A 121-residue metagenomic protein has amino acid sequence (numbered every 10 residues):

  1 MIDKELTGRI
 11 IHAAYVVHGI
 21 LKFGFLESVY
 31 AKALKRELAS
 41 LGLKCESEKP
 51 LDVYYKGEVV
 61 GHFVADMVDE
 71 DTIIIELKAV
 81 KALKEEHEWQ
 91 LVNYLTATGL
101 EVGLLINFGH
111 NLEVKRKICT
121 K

Functional and structural regions predicted by a protein language model:
M1-K44, V102, L112, I118-K121: Solvent-exposed, charged helical/coil patches that constitute nucleic-acid or partner-interaction surfaces
K22, C45, A65-L83, Y94: Conserved catalytic cores of phosphodiester-cleaving nucleases, focusing on short active-site segments
A31, L51, F108: Residue-level "edge-of-site" marker
L41-Y54: A short acidic/basic microdomain associated with nuclease active sites
V59-F63: A short, glycine/Asx- and small/polar-enriched loop/turn that sits immediately N-terminal to a beta-strand
K78-K121: Nucleic-acid nuclease catalytic cores
